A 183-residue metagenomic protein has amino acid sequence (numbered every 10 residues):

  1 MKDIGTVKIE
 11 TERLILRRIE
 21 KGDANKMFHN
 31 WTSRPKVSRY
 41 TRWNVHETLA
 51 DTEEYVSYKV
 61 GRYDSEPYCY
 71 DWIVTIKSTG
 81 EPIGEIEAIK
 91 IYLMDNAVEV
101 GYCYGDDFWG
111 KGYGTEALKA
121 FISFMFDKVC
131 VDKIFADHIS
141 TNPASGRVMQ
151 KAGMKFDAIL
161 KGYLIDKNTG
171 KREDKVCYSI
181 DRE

Functional and structural regions predicted by a protein language model:
M1-K26, N30-K36, T75-E183: Acyl-donor (CoA/ACP) binding surface of acyl/acetyltransferases
S38-Y58: Conserved GNAT-fold acetyl-CoA-binding loop/helix
W43-V45, E54, Y63, G110 (+1 more regions): A broad "ordered helical/assembly scaffold" signature
N44-T48, Y70, T141: Short, conserved alpha-helical segments within structured domains
T48-A50, Y63, N168: A short hydrophobic/aromatic micro-motif that marks alpha-helical segments and, especially, helix-coil
T48-L49, P67, A97: Alpha-helix N-cap/helix-start motif
K59-I73: A short helix-loop-beta-strand connector motif used in the catalytic cores of GNAT acetyltransferases and, in some
